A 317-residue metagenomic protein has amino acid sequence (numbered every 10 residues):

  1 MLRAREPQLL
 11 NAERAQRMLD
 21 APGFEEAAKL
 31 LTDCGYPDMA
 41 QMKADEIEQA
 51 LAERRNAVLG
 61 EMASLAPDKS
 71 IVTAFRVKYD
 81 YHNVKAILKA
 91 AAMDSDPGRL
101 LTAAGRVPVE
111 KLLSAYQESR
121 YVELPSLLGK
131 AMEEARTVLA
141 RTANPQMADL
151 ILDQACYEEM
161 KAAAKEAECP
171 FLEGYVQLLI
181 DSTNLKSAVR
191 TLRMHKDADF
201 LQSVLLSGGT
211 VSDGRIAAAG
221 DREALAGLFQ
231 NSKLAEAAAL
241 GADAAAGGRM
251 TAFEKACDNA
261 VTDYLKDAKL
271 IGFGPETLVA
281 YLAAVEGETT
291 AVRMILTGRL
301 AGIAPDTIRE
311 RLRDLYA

Functional and structural regions predicted by a protein language model:
M1-A317: N-terminal domain-start signal
